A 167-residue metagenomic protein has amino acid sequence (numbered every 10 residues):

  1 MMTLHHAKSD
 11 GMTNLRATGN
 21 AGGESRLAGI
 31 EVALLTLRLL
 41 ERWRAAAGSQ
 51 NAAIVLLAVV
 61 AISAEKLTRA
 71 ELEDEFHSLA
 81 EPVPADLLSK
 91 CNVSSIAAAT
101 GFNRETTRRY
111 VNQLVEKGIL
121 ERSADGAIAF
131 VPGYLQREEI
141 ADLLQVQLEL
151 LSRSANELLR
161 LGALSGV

Functional and structural regions predicted by a protein language model:
M1-L57: N-terminal leader segment of winged-helix/HTH proteins
L39-R44, P82-V83, A99: Short secondary-structure capping micro-motifs at structural edges
N51-A52, S89-N92, T106-Y110: Amphipathic alpha-helical interface surfaces
I54-S89: Short helix->loop/beta-hairpin flanking segments within DNA-binding domains
E75-L79, N92, I119, A124-Q147: Short, cationic-aromatic polyanion-contact patches
V83, L88-A98, L114: A short alpha-helical element within helix-turn-helix/winged-helix DNA-binding domains across DNA-binding proteins
G101-E116: Short amphipathic alpha-helical interaction segments
L135-V167: Short, amphipathic alpha-helical interaction segments positioned at domain boundaries
